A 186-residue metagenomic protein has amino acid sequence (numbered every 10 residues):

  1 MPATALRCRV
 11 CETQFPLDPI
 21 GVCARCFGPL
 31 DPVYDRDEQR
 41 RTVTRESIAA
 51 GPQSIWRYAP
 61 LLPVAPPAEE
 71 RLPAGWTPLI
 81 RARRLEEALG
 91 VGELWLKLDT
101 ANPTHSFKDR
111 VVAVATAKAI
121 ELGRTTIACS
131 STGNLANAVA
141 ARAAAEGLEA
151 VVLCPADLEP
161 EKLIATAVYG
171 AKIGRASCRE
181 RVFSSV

Functional and structural regions predicted by a protein language model:
M1-R179: PLP-dependent amino-acid enzyme catalytic core
E180-V186: Positively charged, low-complexity/disordered segments
